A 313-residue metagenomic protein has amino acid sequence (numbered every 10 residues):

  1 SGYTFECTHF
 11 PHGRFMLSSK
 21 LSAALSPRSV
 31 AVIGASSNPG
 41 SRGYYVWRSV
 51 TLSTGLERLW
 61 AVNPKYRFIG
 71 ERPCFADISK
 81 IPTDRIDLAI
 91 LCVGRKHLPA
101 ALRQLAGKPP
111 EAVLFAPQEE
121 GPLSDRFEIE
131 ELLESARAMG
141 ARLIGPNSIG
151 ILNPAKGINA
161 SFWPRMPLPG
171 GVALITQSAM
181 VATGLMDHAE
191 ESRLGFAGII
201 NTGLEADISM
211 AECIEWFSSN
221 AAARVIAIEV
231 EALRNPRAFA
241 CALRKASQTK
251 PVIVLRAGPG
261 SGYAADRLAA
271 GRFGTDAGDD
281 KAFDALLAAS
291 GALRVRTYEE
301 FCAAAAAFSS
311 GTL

Functional and structural regions predicted by a protein language model:
H9, G13-L313: Catalytic-core regions of core metabolic enzymes, especially those transforming organic acids/acyl-group intermediates
